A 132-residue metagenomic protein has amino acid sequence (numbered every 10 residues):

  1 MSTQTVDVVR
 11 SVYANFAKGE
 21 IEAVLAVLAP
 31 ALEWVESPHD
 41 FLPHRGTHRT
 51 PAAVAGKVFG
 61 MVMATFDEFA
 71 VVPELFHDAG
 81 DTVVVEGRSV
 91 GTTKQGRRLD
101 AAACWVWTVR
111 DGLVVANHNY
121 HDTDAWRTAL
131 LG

Functional and structural regions predicted by a protein language model:
M1-P30, L130-G132: Short, low-complexity N-terminal intrinsically disordered segments enriched in polar/charged residues
M1-Q4, F59-G132: A beta-strand edge to alpha-helix "cap/lid" segment located at domain peripheries
V9-V12, V24-L25, L32, V54-A55 (+3 more regions): Hydrophobic pocket/interface hotspot
E20, E33, D122-T123: Poly-acidic low-complexity segments
A23, A29-G80: A solvent-exposed, acidic/Ser-Thr-rich amphipathic alpha-helical stretch
